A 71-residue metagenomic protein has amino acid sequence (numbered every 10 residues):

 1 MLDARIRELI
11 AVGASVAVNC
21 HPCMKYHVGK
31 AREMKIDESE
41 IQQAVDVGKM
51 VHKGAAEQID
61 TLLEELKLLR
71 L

Functional and structural regions predicted by a protein language model:
M1-L71: Hydrophobic alpha-helical segments
